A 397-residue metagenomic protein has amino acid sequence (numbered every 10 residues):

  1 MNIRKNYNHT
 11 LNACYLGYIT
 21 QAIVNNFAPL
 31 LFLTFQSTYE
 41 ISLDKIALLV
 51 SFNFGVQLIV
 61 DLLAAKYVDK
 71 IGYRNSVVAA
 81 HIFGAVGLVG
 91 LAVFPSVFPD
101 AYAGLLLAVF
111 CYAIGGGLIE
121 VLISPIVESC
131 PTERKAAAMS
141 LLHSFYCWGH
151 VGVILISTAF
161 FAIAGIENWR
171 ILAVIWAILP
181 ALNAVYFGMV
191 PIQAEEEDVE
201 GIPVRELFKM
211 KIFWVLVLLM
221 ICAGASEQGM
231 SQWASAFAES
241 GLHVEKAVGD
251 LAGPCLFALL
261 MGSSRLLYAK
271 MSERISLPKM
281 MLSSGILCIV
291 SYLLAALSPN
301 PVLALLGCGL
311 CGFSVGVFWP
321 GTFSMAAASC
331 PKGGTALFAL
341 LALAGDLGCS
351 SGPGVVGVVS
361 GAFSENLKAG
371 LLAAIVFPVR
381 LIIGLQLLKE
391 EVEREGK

Functional and structural regions predicted by a protein language model:
A28-P29, M210-S263: Extracytoplasmic gate region of multi-pass secondary transporters
F35-Q36, Y67-V68, I156-G165, A238-E239 (+3 more regions): Interfacial helix-cap and linker-helix signal at transmembrane-aqueous boundaries of multi-pass secondary transporters
L48-K66, C255-L267: Central cavity-lining transmembrane alpha-helices of secondary-active solute carriers, predominantly the Major
V60-Y73, S264-S276, S360: Helix-to-loop junctions at the C-terminal end of transmembrane segments in multipass secondary transporters
R74-V77, L105, M281: Primarily marks hydrophobic transmembrane alpha-helices of the MFS/SLC 12-helix fold
I82-P99, L287-P299: C-terminal ends and interior cores of transmembrane alpha-helices in multi-pass membrane transporters/permeases
L118-P131, V317-C330: Intracellular juxtamembrane helix-capping segments at the cytosolic ends of symmetry-related transmembrane helices
R134, A138-I192: Helix-loop-helix hairpin linking two adjacent transmembrane segments in secondary transporters
